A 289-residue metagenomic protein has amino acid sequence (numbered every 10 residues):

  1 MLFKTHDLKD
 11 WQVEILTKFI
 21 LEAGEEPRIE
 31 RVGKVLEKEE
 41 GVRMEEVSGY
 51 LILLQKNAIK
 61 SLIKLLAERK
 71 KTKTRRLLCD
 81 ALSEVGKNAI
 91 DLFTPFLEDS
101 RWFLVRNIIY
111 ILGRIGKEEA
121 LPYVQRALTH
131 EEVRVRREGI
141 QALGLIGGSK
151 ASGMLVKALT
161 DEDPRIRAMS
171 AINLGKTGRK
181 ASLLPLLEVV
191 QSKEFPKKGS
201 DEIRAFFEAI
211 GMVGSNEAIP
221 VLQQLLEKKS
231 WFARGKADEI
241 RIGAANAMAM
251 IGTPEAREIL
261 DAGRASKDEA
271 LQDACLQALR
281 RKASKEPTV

Functional and structural regions predicted by a protein language model:
M1-L2, E14, E25-L36, K56-A67 (+7 more regions): Amphipathic alpha-helical scaffolding segments comprising HEAT/armadillo-like alpha-solenoid repeats
M1-Q12, L36-E39, E68, D201 (+1 more regions): HEAT-repeat alpha-solenoid elements in large eukaryotic scaffold proteins
V13, R43-M44, R75, V105 (+6 more regions): Residue-level detector of extended alpha-helical repeat arrays and alpha-solenoid scaffolds
L16, E46-V47, L78, I108 (+5 more regions): Conserved hydrophobic register position within alpha-solenoid helical repeats
E39-E40, K70-K71, S100-W102, E131-E132 (+5 more regions): Short inter-helical turns and helix N-cap capping residues of alpha-solenoid HEAT/ARM repeat scaffolds
L54-A58, L77, V85-A89, R106-N107 (+1 more regions): Alpha-solenoid helical repeat scaffolds
